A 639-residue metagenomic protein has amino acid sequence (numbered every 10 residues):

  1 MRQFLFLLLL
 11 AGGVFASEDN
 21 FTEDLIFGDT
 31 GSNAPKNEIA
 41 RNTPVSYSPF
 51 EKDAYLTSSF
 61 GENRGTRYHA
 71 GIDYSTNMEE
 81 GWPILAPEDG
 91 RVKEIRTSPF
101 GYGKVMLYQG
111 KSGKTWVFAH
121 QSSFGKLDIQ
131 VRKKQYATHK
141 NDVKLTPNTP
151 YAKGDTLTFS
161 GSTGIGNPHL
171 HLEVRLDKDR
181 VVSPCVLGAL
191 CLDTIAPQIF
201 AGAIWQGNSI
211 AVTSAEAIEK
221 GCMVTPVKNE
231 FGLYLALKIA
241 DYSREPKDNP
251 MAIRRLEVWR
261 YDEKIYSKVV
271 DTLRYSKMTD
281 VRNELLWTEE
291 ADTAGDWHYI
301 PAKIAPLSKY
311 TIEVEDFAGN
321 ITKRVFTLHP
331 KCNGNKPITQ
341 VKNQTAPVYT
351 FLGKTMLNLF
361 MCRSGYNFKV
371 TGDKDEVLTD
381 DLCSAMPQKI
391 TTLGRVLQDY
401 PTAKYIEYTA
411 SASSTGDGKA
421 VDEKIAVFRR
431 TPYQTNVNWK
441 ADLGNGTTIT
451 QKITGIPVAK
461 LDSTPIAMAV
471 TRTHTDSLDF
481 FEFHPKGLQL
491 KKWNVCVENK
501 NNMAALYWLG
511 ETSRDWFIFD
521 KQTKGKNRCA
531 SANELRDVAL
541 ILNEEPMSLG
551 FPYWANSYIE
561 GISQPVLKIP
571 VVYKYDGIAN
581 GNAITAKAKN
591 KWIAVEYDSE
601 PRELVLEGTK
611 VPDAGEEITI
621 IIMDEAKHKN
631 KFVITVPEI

Functional and structural regions predicted by a protein language model:
A16-W116, K144-P147, A152-K153, S162-L170 (+3 more regions): Surface-exposed, glycine-biased beta-strand/turn segments
A152, L192, G207-N333, E376 (+2 more regions): Long, low-complexity serine/threonine/glycine- and acidic-rich segments characteristic of extracellular
T158, L176, D241, V314-A318 (+3 more regions): Surface-exposed loop/turn motifs at beta-strand-loop junctions within extracellular Ig-like and Fibronectin type III
V182-E230, A240, F326-M356, I541-I562: Short, compositionally biased P/S/T/A/G/V-rich stretches that sit at domain boundaries
V227-N229, E245-A252, M356-K369, K486-Q489 (+3 more regions): A short beta-turn/strand-edge loop motif at beta-sheet boundaries
A236-Y242, M356-C362, N494-E498, V566-K574: Short edge beta-strand/loop segments characteristic of extracellular beta-sandwich folds
R430-A441, S463-E511, W554-N556: Proteolytic processing hotspots in large secreted/extracellular or virion-associated proteins and select intracellular
P485-L535, N580-W592: Proteolytic-maturation and junctional protease-sensitive modules
